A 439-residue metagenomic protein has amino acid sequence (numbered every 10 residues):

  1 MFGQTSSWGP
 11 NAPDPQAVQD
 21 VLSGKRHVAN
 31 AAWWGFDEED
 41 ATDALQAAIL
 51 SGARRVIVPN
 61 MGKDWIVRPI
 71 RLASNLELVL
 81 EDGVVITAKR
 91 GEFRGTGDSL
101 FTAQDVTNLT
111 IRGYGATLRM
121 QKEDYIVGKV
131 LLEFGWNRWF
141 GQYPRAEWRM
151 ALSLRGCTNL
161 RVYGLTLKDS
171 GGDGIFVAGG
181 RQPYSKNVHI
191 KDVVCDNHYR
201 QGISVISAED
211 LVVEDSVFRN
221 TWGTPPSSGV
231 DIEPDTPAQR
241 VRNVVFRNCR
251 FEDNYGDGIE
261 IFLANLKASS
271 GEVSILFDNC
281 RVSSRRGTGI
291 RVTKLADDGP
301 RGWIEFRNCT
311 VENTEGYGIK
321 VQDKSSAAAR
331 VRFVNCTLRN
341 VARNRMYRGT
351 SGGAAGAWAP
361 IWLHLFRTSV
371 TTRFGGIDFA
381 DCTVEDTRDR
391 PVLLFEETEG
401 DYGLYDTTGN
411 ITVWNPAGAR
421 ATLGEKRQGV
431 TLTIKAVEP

Functional and structural regions predicted by a protein language model:
F2-A44: Right-handed parallel beta-helix/beta-solenoid
W8, V21, V127-Y143, N248 (+2 more regions): Charged, glycine/proline-rich intrinsically disordered loops and linkers
A32-P59, I66: Acidic Gly/Asp/Thr-rich repetitive segments characteristic of extracellular carbohydrate-active and adhesion proteins
Q46-L50, K63-V79, T87-T110, Q121-N159 (+6 more regions): Extracellular beta-strand-rich solenoid/capping regions of secreted or surface-exposed proteins that bind or remodel
V67-R68, A88-G91, M120-Y125, R149-M150 (+9 more regions): Short glycine/acidic-rich loop motifs that flank beta-strands on beta-rich extracellular proteins
E81-V84, T107-T117, T158-D169, Y184-R200 (+8 more regions): Right-handed parallel beta-helix
F134-Q142, D231, N265-S270, M346-G353 (+1 more regions): Intrinsically disordered, low-complexity Ser/Thr- and acidic-rich flexible linkers and loops, especially at boundaries
A238, N243-V245, G352-A355, P360 (+5 more regions): Polar, enzyme-active/binding microenvironments
